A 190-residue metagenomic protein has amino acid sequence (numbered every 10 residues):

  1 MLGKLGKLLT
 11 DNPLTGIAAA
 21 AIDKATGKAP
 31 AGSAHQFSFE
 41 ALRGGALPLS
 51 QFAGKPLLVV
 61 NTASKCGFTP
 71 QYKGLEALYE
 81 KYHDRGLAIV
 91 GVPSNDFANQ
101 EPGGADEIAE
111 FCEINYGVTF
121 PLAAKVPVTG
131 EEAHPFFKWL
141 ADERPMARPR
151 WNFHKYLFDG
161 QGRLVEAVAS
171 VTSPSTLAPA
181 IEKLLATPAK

Functional and structural regions predicted by a protein language model:
M1-Q36: N-terminal targeting signals for export/organelle localization
Q36-P56, A77-Y82: A short beta-strand-turn-helix
K55-P56, K65, P70-S94, C112-Y116: Conserved helix-turn-beta segment immediately C-terminal to the redox Cys motif in thioredoxin-like folds
N61, G86-G104, T119-G130: Thiol-based oxidoreductase modules, predominantly thioredoxin-like and allied folds used for disulfide exchange
D106-N152: Short, internal strand/loop/helix patches that form the active-site neighborhood or redox-interaction surface
P135-K190: Thiol-/selenol-based redox modules, centered on thioredoxin-like and closely related oxidoreductase domains
